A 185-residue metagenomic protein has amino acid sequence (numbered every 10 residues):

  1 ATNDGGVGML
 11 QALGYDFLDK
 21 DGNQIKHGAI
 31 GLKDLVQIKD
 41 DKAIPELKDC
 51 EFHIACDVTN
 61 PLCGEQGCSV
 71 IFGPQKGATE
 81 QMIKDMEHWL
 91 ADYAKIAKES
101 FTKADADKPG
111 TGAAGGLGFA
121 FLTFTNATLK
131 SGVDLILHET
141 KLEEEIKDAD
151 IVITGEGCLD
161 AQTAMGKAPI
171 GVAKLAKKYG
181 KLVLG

Functional and structural regions predicted by a protein language model:
A1-G8, L117, A161-V172: Short glycine/serine/threonine-rich phosphate/pyrophosphate-binding segments that cradle anionic phosphate groups
T2-C50: Glycine/threonine-rich beta-strand-loop-alpha-helix active-site module that forms ligand/phosphate-binding
E51-T59, T154, L184-G185: Short beta-strand segments
V58, L62-F101: Acidic, glycine-rich loop-and-beta core segments that form the ion-binding/anion-interacting portion of active sites
T59, A127, G157-A161: Short glycine-rich anion-binding loops that position phosphate/pyrophosphate groups of nucleotides and phosphorylated
D85-V152: Oxyanion-binding "anion nests"
D150-I151, G157-G185: C-terminal non-catalytic interaction/assembly regions of soluble proteins
